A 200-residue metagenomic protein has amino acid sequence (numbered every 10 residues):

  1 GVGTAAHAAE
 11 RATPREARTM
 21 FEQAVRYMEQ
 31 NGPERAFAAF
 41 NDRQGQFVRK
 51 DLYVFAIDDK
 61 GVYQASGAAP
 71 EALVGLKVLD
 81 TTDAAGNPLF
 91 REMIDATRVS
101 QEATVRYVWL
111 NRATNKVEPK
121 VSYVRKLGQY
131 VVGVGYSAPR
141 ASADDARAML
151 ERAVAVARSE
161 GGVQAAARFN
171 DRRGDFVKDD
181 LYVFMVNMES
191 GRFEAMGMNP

Functional and structural regions predicted by a protein language model:
G1-P200: N-terminal membrane-sensor/transducer module of prokaryotic signaling receptors
